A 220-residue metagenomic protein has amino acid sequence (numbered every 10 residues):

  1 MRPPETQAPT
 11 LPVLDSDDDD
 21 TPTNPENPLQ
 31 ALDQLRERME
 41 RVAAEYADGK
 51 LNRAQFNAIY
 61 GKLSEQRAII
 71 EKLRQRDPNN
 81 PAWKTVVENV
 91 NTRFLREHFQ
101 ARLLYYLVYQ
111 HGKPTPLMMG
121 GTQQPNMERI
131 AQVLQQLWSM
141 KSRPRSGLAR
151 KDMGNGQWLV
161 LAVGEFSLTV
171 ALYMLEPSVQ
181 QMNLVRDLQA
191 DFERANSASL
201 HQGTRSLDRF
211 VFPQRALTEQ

Functional and structural regions predicted by a protein language model:
M1-D15: N-terminal acidic, proline/glycine-rich, low-complexity intrinsically disordered segments
P12-Q30: Short, charge/polar-rich alpha-helical segments
D15-D19, I59-E88: Short, compositionally biased leader-like segments
A31, L35-S64: Short, Lys/Glu-rich amphipathic helical modules
R74-Q110: Coiled-coil termination/hinge junctions
E88-E97, L117-Q220: Acidic, low-complexity cytosolic segments
L104-T122: Short, glycine-anchored, charge-dense loop/turn motifs used at functional sites
